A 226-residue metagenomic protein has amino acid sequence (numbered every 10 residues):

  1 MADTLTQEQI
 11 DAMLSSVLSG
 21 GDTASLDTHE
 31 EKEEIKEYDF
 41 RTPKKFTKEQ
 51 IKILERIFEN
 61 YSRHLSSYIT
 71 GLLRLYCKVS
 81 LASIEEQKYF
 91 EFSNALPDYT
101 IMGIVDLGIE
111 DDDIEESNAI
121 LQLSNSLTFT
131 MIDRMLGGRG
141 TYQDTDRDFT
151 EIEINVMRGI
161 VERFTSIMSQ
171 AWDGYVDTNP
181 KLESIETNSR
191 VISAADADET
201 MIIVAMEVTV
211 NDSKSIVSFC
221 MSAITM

Functional and structural regions predicted by a protein language model:
M1-M226: N-terminal auxiliary interaction/assembly segments of multi-subunit proteins
